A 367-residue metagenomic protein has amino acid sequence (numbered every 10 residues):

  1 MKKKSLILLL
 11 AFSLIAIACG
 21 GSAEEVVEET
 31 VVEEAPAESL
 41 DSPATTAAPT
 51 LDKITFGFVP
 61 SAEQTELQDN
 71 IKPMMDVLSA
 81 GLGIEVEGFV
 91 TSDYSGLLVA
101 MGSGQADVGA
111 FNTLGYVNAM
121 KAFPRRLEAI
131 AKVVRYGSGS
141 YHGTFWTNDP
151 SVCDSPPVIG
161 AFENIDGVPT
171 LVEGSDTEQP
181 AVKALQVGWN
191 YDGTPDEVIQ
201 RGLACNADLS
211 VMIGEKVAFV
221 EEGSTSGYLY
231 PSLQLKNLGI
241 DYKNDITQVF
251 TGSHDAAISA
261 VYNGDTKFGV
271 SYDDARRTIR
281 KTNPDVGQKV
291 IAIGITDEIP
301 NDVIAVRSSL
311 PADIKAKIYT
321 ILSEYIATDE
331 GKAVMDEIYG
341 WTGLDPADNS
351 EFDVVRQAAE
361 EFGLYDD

Functional and structural regions predicted by a protein language model:
I15-A18: C-terminal motif of bacterial Sec signal peptides marking the signal peptidase cleavage site
G20-E28: Bacterial lipoprotein signal-peptidase II cleavage site
T45-T46, K53-F56, E63-E87, L233 (+1 more regions): Short, polar/charged alpha-helical segment
T55, V59-P60, A131-T144, G252 (+2 more regions): Periplasmic-binding protein-like
G88-V99, C205, S210, D241-S259 (+1 more regions): Short helix-initiation/N-cap motifs at beta->coil->alpha
A110-P124, P231-N237, Y262-N263, K267-Q288: A ligand-binding cleft/hinge motif common to bilobed small-molecule-binding domains
K132-G223, G227, K236-L238: A conserved helix-loop-strand patch within extracytoplasmic ligand-binding domains of the periplasmic binding
L322-Y339: Periplasmic-binding protein-like
